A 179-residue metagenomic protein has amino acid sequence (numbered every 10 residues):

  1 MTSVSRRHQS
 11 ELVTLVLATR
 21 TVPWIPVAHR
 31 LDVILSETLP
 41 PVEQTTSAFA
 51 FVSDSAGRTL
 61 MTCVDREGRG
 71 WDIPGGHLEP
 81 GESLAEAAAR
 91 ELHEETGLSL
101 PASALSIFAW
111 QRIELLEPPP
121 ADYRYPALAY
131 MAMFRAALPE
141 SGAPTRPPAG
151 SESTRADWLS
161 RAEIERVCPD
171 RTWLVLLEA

Functional and structural regions predicted by a protein language model:
T2-F49: Acidic, metal-coordinating catalytic segment for phosphate/diphosphate chemistry, firing primarily on the Nudix
R6, E11-V13, L84, R161 (+1 more regions): A binding-site-centric feature that preferentially detects glycan-recognition modules on secreted/surface proteins
L31-I73: N-terminal strand-loop-strand
V33-S36, Q111-E117, R124-L128, R161-I164 (+1 more regions): Class I (Rossmann-like) S-adenosyl-L-methionine-dependent methyltransferase catalytic domain, capturing the SAM-binding
W71-G75, P118-P120: Short acidic, glycine/proline-rich loop/turn micro-motifs
I73-A109: The catalytic Nudix box helix
L98-G142: Active-site segment of metal-dependent pyrophosphate-handling enzymes, primarily the Nudix hydrolase catalytic core
A132-L138, P144-E178: NUDIX/MutT-family hydrolases
